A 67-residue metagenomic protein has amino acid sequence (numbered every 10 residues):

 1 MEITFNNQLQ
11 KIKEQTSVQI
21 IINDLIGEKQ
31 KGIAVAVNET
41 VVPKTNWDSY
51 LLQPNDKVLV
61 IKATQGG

Functional and structural regions predicted by a protein language model:
M1-G66: Ubiquitin-like/PB1-type beta-grasp interaction modules and other compact soluble beta-rich domains
